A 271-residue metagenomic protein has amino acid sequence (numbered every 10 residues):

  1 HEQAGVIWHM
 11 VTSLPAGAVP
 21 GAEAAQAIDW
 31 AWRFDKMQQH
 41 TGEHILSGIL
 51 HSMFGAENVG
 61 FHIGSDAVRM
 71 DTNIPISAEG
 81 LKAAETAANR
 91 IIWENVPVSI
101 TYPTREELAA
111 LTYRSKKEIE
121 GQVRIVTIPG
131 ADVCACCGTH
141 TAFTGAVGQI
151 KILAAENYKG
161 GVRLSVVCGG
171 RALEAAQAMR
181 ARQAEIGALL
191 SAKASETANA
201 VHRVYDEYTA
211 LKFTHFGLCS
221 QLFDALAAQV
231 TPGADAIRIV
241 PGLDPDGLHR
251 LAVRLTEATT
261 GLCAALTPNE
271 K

Functional and structural regions predicted by a protein language model:
H1-A22: Conserved nucleotide-binding/hydrolysis modules and their immediate coupling elements across P-loop/ASCE NTPase motors
A4, I63-A67, T267-E270: Short Gly/Ser/Thr- and Asp/Glu-enriched loop/turn motifs at secondary-structure junctions
V11-L14, T72-I76, V166-C168: Short beta-strand-to-loop capping motifs
G17-P20, A78-A83, D246-R250: Short, conserved charged micro-motifs
P20-M70: Active/ligand-binding-proximal structured segments within catalytic/core domains that scaffold catalytic residues
W32, G55-Y158: Functional cores that coordinate and move charged inorganic groups
H44-L46, M70, G138, L164 (+1 more regions): Divalent metal-coordination and catalytic microenvironments
V147, L153-K271: Terminal appendage regions of diverse proteins
